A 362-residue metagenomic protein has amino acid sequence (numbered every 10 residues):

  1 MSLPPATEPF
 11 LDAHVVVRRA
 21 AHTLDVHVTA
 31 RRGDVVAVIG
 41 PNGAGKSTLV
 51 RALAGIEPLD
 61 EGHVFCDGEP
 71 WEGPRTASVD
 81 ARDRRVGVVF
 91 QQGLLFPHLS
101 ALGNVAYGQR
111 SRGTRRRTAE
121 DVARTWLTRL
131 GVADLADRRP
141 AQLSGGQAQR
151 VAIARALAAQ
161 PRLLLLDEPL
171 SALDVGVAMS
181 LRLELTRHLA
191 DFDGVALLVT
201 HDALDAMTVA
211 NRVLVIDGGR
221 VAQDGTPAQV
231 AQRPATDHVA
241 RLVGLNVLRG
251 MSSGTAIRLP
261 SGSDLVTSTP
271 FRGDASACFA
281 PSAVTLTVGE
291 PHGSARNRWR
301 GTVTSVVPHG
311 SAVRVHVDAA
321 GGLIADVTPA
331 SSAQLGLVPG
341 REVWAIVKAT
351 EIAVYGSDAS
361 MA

Functional and structural regions predicted by a protein language model:
V28-A30: Conserved hydrophobic segment flanking the Walker A/P-loop of ABC-type ATPase nucleotide-binding domains
A37, S78-D80, R84-L94, L197: ABC nucleotide-binding domain signature
I39-P41: The feature captures the beta-strand-to-loop junction immediately N-terminal to the Walker
S47-V50, V151: ABC ATPase nucleotide-binding domain helices that frame the ATP-binding cleft
A54: Helix-to-loop junction immediately C-terminal to a conserved catalytic motif
H63-R85, R115: ABC ATPase NBD Q-loop/coupling interface
R85, S100-A235: ABC ATPase nucleotide-binding domains
S261-V307, P329-A362: Glycine/charge-rich catalytic "coupling/switch" loops of P-loop NTPases
